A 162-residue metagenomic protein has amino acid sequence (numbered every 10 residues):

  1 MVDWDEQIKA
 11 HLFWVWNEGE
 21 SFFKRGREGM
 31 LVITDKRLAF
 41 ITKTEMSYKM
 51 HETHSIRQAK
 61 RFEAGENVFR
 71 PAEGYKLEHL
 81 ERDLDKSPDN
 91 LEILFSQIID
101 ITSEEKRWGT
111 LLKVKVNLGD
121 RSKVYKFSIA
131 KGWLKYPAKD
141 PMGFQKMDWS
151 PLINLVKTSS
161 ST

Functional and structural regions predicted by a protein language model:
M1-R25: The phosphoinositide-binding surface of pleckstrin homology
G26-E28, I41-T162: Acidic, Ser/Thr- and proline-rich intrinsically disordered linker/docking segments of eukaryotic scaffolds
G29-I33: Broad, structure-driven detector of short, well-ordered beta-strand segments within folded domains
K36-R37: Structural motif
